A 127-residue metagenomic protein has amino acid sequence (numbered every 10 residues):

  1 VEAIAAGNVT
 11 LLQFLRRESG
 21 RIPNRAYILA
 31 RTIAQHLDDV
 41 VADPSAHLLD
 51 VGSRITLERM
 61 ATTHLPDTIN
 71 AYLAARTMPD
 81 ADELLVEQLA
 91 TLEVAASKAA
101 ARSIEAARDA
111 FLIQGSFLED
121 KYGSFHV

Functional and structural regions predicted by a protein language model:
V1-I55, R59: Membrane-proximal, non-transmembrane interface segments of integral membrane proteins
V51-V127: Cytosol-/stroma-facing membrane-proximal "stalk/adaptor" domains immediately downstream of transmembrane anchors
